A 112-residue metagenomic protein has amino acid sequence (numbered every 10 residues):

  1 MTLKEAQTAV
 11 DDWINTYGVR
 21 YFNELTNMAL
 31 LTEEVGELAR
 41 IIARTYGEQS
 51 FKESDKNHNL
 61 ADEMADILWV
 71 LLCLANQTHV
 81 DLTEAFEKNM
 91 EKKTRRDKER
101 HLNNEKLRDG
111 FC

Functional and structural regions predicted by a protein language model:
M1-M64, L68-C112: Flexible "arm" and connector segments at domain edges
